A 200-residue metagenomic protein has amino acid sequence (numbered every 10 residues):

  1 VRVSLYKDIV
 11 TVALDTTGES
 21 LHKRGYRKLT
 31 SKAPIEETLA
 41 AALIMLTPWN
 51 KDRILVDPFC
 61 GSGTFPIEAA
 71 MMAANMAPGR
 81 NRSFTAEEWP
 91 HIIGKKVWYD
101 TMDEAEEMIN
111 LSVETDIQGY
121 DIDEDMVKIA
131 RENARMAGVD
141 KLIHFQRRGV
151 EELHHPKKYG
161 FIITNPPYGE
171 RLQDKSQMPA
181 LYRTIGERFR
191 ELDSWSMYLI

Functional and structural regions predicted by a protein language model:
V1-Y26: Non-catalytic substrate-recognition/targeting regions of SAM-dependent transferases
V3, L43, I185: Residue-level signature of catalytic and energy-coupling elements of molecular machines, predominantly ATP/GTP-dependent
E19-S20, P167-R171: A short, flexible beta-alpha/helix-coil linker loop
G25-I35: Class I SAM-dependent methyltransferase Rossmann-like catalytic core, especially the SAM/SAH-binding loop
I35-H154, E170-R171, Q177: Conserved S-adenosyl-L-methionine
Y159-N165: Short SAM/SAH-binding signature in class I
D174-I200: C-terminal substrate-binding/active-site "lid" region of AdoMet-derived donor-dependent transferases
